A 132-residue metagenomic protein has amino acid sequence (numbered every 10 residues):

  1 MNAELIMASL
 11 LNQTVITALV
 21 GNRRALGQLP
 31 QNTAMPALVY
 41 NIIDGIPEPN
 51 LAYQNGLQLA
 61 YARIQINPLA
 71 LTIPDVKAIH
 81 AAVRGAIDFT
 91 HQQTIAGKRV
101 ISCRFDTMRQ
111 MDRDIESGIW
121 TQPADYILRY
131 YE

Functional and structural regions predicted by a protein language model:
M1-Q54, P74, A78, T90-A96: Small/polar-rich, solvent-exposed N-terminal microdomains that initiate assembly or binding
A25-Q28, N41, N67, D106 (+1 more regions): Residues in well-ordered beta-strands of folded domains
P36, A62, T107-R109: Short beta-strand or tight-loop elements that sit immediately N-terminal to catalytic metal-binding acidic residues
Q54-Q58, E116-S117: Short glycine/proline-enriched loop/turn "hinge" motifs that connect secondary-structure elements and lie
Q58-L71, V76, V83, W120-Y130: Oligomerization/assembly interface segments of phage tail-like spikes and tubes
A81-I87: Short, compact, well-ordered microdomains
I87-E132: Acidic-leaning, charged glycine-interspersed low-complexity segments
